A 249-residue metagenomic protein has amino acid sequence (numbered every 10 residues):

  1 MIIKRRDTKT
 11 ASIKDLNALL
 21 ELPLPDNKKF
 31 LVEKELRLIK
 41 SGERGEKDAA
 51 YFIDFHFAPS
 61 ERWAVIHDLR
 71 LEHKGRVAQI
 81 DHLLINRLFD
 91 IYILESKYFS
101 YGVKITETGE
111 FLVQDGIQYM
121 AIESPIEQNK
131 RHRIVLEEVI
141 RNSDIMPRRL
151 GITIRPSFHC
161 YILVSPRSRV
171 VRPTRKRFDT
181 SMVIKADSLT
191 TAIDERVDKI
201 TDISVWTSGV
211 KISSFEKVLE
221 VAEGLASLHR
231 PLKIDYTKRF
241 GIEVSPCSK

Functional and structural regions predicted by a protein language model:
M1-A78, L88-D90, L112, G116-E123 (+1 more regions): Surface-exposed interaction regions that form or flank ligand-binding interfaces
G75, L84-V113: Active-site beta-strand-loop-beta-strand hairpin of nuclease catalytic cores that positions key catalytic residues
D81: Conserved beta-strand and immediately adjacent loop positions that scaffold enzyme active sites
